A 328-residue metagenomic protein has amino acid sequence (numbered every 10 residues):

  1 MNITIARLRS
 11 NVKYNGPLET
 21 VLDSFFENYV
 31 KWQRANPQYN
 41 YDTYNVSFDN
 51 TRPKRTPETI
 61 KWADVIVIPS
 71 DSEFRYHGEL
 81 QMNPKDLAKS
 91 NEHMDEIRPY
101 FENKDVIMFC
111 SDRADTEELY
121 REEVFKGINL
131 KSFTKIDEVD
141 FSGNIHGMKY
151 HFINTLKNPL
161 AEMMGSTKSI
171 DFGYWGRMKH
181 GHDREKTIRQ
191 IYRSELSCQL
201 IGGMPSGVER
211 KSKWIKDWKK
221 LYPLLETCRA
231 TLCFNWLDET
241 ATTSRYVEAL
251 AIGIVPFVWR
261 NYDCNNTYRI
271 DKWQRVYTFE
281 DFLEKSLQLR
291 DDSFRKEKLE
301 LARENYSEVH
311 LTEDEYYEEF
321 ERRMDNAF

Functional and structural regions predicted by a protein language model:
N2-A63, I68-I97, I107-I270, R275 (+2 more regions): Nucleotide-sugar donor-binding catalytic core of glycosyltransferases
T59, L224, K285-Q288, R323: CheY-like receiver
Y100-F101: Acidic (Asp/Glu)-rich catalytic clusters
T187, R245, K285, L301-A302: Short, hydrophobic/aromatic alpha-helical segments in well-folded domains
W259, F282, A302: Catalytic phosphate/metal-binding cores of nucleic-acid and nucleotide-processing enzymes, i.e., regions that mediate
Y277-K296: C-terminal "capping" alpha-helix adjacent to the active site of nucleotide-linked donor transferases in cell-envelope
R290-F328: A charged, aromatic-enriched C-terminal amphipathic alpha-helix characteristic of glycosyltransferases across folds
